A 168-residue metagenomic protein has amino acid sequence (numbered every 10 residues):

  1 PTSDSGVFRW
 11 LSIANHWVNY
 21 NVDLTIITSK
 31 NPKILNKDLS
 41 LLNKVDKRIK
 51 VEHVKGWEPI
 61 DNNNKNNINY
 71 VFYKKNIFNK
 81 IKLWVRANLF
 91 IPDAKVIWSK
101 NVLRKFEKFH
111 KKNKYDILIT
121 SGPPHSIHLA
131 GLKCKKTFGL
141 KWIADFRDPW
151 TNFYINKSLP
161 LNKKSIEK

Functional and structural regions predicted by a protein language model:
P1-I60: N-terminal subdomain of nucleotide-sugar transferases
S3-D4, N36-K37, N63, H128-G131 (+1 more regions): Short glycine-/acidic-enriched loop or helix-start segments at secondary-structure transitions that form or flank
S5, G122-P123, L161-S165: Residues that cap or flank secondary-structure elements
N15, N19, R104, K108 (+1 more regions): Short, well-ordered alpha-helices that flank and scaffold nucleotide-derived cofactor binding pockets
H53-V71, L140, A144-W150: Short, solvent-exposed beta-strand-terminating loops
N67-I117, K163-E167: Conserved nucleotide-sugar donor-binding subdomain of glycosyltransferases
A87-L103, I117-F138, A144-N152: An aromatic- and histidine-rich active-site surface loop
F138-K141, T151-K168: Nucleotide-sugar donor phosphate/pyrophosphate-binding loop at the beta->alpha transition of glycosyltransferases
